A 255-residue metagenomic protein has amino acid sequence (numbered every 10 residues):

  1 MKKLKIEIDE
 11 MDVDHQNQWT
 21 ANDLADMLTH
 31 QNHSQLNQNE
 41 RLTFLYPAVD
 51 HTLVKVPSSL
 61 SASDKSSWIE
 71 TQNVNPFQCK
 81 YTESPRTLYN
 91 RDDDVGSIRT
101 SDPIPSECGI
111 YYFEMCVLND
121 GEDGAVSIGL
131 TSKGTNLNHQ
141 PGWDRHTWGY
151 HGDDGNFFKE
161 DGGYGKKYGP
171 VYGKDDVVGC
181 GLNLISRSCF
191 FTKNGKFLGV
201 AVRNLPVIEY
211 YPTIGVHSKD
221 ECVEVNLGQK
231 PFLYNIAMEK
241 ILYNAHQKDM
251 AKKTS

Functional and structural regions predicted by a protein language model:
M1-S255: PRY/SPRY (B30.2) beta-sandwich protein-interaction domains and their adjacent Ser/Pro/Gly-rich low-complexity linkers
